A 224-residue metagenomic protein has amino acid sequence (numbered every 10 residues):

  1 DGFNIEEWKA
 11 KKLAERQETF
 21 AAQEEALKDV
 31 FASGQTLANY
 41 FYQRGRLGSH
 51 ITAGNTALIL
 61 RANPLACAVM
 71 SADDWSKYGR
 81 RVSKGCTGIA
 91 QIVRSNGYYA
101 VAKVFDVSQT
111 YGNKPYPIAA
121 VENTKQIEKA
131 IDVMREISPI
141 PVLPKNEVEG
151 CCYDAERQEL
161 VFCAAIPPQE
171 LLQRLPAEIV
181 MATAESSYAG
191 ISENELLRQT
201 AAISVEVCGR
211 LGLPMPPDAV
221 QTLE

Functional and structural regions predicted by a protein language model:
D1-E224: N-terminal accessory/interface modules of nucleic-acid-binding and processing proteins
